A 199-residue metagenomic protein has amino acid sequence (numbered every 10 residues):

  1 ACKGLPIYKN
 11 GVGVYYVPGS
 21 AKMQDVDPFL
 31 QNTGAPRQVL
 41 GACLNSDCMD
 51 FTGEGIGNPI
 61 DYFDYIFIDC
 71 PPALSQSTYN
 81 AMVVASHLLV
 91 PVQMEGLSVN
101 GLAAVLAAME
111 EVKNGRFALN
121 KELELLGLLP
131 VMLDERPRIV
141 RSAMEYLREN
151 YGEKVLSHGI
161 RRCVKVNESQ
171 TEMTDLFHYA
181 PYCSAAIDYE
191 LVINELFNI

Functional and structural regions predicted by a protein language model:
A1-I199: P-loop NTP-binding core
